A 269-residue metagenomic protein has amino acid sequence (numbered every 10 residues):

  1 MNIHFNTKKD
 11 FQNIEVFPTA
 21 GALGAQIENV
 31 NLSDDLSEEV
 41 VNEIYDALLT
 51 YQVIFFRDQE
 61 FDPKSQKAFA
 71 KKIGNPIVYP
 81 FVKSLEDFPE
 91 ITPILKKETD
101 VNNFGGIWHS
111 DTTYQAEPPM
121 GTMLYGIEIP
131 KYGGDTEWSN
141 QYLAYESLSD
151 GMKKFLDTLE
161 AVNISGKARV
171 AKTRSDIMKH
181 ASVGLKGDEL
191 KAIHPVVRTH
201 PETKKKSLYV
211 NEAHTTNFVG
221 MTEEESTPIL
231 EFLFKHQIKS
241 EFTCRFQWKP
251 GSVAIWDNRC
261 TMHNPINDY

Functional and structural regions predicted by a protein language model:
N2-V253, N258-Y269: Non-heme Fe(II) oxygenase catalytic core, chiefly the N-lobe of the double-stranded beta-helix
